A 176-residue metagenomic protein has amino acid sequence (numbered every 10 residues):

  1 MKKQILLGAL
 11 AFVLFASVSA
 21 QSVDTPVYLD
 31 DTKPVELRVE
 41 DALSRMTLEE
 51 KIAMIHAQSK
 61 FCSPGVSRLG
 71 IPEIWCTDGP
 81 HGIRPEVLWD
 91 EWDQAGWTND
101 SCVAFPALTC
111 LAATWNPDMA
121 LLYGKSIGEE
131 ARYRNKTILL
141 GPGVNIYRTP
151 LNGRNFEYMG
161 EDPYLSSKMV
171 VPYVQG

Functional and structural regions predicted by a protein language model:
M1-D24: Bacterial Sec-dependent N-terminal signal peptides
Q21-G176: N-terminal beta-rich core of secreted/periplasmic extracellular enzymes
